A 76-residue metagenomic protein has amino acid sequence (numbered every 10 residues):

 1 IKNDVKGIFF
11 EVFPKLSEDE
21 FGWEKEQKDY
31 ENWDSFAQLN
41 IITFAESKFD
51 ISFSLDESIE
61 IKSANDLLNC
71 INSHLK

Functional and structural regions predicted by a protein language model:
I1-T43, S47-K76: Phosphopantetheine-dependent thiolation modules in NRPS/PKS and related acyl-activating systems
